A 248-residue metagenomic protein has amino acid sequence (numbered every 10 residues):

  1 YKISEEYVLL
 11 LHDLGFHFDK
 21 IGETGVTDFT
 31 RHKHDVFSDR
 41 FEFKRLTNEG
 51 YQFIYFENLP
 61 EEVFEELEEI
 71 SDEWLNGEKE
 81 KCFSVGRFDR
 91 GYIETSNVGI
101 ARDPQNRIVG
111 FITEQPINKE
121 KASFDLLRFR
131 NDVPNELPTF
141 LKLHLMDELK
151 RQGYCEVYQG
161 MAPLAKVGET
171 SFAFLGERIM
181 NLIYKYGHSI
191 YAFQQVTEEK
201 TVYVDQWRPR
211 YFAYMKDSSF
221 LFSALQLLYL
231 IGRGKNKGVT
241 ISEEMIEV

Functional and structural regions predicted by a protein language model:
Y1-D19, E23-G176, Y186-E199, Y203-V204 (+1 more regions): A conserved beta-strand-loop-helix scaffold within acyl/acetyltransferase catalytic domains
N181-K185: Short beta-alpha connecting loops at secondary-structure transitions that line or flank enzyme active sites
